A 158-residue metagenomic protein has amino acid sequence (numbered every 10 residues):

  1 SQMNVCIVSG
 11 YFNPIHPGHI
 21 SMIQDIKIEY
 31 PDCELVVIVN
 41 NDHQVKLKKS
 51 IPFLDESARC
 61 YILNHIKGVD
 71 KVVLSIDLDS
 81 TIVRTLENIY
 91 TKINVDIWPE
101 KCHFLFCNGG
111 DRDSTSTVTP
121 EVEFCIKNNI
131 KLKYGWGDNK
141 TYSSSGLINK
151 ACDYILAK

Functional and structural regions predicted by a protein language model:
S1-K158: Nucleotidyltransferase catalytic core that binds NTPs
